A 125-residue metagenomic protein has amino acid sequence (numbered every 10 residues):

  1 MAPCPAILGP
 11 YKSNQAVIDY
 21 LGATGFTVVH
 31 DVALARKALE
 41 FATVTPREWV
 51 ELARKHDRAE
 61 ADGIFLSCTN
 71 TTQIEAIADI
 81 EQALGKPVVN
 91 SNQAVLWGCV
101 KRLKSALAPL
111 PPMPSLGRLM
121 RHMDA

Functional and structural regions predicted by a protein language model:
M1-A125: Non-catalytic structural scaffold of enzyme domains
